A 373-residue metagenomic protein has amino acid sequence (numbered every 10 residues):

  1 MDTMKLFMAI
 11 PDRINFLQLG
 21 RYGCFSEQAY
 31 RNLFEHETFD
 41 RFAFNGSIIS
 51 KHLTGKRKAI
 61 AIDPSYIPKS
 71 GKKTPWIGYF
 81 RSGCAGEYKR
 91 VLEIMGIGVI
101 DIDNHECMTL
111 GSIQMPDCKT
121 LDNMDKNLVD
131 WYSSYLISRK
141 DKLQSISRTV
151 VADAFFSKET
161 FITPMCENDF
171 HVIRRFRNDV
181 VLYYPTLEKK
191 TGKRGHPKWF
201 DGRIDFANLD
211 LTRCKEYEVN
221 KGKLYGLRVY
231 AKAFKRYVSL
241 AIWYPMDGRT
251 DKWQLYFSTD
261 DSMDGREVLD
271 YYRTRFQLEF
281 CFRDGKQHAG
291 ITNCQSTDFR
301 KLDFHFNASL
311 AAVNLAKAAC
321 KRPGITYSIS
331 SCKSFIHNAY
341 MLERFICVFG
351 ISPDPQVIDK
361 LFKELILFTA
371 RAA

Functional and structural regions predicted by a protein language model:
M1-D40: Gly/serine-rich nucleotide phosphate-binding loop at the start of the catalytic core of nucleotide/ADP-ribose-handling
L19, K58-S70, I97, T149-S157 (+4 more regions): Short, conserved catalytic/metal-binding motifs centered on acidic residues
A29-N32, G83-Q144, V238-L255: Electropositive, glycine- and tryptophan-enriched low-complexity nucleic-acid-binding patches
L33-H105, K223-R228: Active-site-proximal, Lys/Arg-enriched surface segment that forms a nucleic-acid-binding/basic interface patch
K56-A59, V348-A373: Long, charge-rich low-complexity segments
Y66, G265-S296: Short amphipathic alpha-helical "interface-anchor" segments enriched in bulky aromatics
D117-S239, P323, I329-S330, I336 (+2 more regions): An internal, acidic/charged active-site-proximal segment that coordinates divalent cations and/or engages
I291-V348: Basic, amphipathic alpha-helical segments enriched in Lys/Arg and hydrophobic/aromatic residues
